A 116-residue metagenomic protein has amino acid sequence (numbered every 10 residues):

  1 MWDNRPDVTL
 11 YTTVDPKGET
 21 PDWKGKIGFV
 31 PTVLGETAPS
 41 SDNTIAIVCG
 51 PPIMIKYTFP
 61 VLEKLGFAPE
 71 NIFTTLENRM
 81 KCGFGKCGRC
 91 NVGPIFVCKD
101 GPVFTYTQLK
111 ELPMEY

Functional and structural regions predicted by a protein language model:
M1-Y116: Reductase modules of NAD(P)H-dependent flavoproteins
